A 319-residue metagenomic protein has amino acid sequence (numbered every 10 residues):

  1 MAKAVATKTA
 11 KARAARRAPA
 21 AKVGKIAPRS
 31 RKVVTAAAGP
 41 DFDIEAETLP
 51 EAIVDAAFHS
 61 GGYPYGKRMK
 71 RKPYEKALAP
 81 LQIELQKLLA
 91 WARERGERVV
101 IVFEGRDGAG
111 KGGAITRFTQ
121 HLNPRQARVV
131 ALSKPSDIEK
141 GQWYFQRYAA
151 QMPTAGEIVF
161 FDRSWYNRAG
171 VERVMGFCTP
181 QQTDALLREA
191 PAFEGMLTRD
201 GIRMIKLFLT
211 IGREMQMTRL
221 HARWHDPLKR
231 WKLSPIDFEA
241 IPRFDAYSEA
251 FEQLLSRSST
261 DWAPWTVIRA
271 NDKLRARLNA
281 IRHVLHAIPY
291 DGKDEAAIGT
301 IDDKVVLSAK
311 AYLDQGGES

Functional and structural regions predicted by a protein language model:
A2-S319: Glycine-rich phosphate-binding loop of ATP-dependent small-molecule kinases
